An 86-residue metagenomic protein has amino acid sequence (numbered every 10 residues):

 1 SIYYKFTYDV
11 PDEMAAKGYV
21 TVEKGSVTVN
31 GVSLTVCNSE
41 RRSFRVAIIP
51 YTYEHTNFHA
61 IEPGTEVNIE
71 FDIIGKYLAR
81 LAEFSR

Functional and structural regions predicted by a protein language model:
S1-R86: Conserved loop->alpha-helix
